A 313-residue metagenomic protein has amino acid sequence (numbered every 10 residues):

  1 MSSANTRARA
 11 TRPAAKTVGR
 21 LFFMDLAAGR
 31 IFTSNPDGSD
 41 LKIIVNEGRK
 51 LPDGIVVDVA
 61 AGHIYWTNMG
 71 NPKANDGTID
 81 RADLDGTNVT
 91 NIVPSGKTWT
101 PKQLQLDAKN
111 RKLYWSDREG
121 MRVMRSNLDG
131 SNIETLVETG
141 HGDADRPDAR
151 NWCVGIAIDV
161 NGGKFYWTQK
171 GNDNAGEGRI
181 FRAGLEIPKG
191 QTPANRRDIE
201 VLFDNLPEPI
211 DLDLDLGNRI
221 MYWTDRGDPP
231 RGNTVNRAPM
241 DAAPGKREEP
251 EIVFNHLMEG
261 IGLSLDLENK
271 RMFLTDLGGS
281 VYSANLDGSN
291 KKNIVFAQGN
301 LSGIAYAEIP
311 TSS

Functional and structural regions predicted by a protein language model:
A10-I44, V57: An edge-strand/N-cap motif at the start of beta-rich repeat modules
P13-V18, R49-G62, M69, G96-R111 (+7 more regions): Beta-rich, blade/repeat-based domains predominating in secreted/periplasmic proteins but also intracellular
F23-D25, Y65-T67, Y114-W115, R125 (+4 more regions): Residue position within the beta-strands of beta-propeller blades
L26, M69-G70, R118, L128 (+5 more regions): Short loop/turn segments immediately following the C-termini of beta-strands
A28-F32, K73-D80, M121-R125, N174-A183 (+2 more regions): Structural motif
D40-N46, N88-P94, N132-R146, R197-F203 (+2 more regions): A short beta-strand motif characteristic of beta-propeller blades
N127-L128, A183-T192, A238-G245, L286: Short loop/turn segments immediately following beta-strands, especially the blade-tip and inter-blade linker loops
L277-S313: Blade-level signature of beta-propeller repeat domains, shared across WD40, Kelch, NHL, RCC1 and BNR/Asp-box propellers
